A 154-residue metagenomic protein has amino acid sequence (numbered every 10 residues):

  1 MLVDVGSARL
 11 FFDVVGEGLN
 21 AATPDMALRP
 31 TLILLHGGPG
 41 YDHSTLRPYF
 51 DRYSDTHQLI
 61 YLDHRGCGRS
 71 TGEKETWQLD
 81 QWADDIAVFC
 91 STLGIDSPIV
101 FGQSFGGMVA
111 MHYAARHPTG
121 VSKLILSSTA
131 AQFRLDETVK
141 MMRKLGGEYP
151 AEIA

Functional and structural regions predicted by a protein language model:
M1-V5: Short acidic-hydrophobic surface loop/beta-edge motif
G6-E75, L79, F89: Conserved HGGG/HGGXW glycine-rich cap/lid loop of the alpha/beta-hydrolase fold
D55, V88, A115-T119: Short, well-ordered alpha-helices that flank and scaffold nucleotide-derived cofactor binding pockets
I60-L62, Q103, S127: The conserved SAM/SAH-binding core of class I Rossmann-like methyltransferase domains, concentrating on the hydrophobic
D80-P98: Conserved acidic catalytic loop of the alpha/beta-hydrolase fold
P98, G102-S104: Conserved alpha/beta-hydrolase "nucleophile elbow" surrounding the catalytic nucleophile
G107-P118, L124: Short glycine-enriched nucleophile-adjacent loop and the immediately C-terminal alpha-helix near the catalytic center
S122-A154: Flexible "cap/lid" loop of the alpha/beta hydrolase fold
